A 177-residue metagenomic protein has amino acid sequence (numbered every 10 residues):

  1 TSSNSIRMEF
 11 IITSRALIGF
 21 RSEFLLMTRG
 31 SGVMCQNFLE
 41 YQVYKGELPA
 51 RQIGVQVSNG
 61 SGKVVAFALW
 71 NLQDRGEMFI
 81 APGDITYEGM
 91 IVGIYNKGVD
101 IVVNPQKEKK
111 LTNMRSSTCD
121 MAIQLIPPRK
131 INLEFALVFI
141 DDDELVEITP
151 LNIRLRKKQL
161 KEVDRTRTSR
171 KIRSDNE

Functional and structural regions predicted by a protein language model:
T1-E177: Accessory interaction regions appended to the cores of large information-processing enzymes
